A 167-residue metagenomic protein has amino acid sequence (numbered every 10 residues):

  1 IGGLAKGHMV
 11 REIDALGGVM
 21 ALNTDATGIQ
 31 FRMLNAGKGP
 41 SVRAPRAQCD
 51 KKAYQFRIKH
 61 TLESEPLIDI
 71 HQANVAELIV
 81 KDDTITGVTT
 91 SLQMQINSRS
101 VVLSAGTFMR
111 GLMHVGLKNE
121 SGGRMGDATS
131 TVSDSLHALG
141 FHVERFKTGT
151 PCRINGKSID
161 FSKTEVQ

Functional and structural regions predicted by a protein language model:
I1-E77, L92, S104-G122, D127-S133 (+1 more regions): Conserved N-terminal/central alpha/beta ligand/cofactor-binding core
I68, I85, S98-R99: Local beta-strand N-terminus motif with an aromatic residue
V80-D83: Catalytic cores of nucleotide-enabled group-transfer and carboxylate-activating enzymes in metabolic and assembly-line
T89-S100: Core beta-strand elements of the Rossmann-like FAD/NAD(P) dinucleotide-binding domain in flavoenzyme oxidoreductases
